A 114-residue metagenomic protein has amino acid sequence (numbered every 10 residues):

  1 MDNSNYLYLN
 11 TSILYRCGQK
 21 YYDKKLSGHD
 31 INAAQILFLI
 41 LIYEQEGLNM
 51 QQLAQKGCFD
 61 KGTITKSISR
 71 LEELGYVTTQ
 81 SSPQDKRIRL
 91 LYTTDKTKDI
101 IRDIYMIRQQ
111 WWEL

Functional and structural regions predicted by a protein language model:
M1-H29: N-terminal leader segment of winged-helix/HTH proteins
N3, I31, I42, T93 (+1 more regions): Residue-level marker of regulatory loop/turn positions in helix-turn-helix DNA-binding domains and in histidine
S12, I40-E44, Y105: Short, locally clustered residues in the helix-turn-helix/winged-helix DNA-binding domain
K20-T63: N-terminal helix-turn-helix DNA-binding core of bacterial DNA-binding proteins
K66: DNA-binding alpha-helical recognition surfaces that contact promoter or target DNA
S69-L114: Charged, amphipathic alpha-helical coiled-coil/dimerization segments
